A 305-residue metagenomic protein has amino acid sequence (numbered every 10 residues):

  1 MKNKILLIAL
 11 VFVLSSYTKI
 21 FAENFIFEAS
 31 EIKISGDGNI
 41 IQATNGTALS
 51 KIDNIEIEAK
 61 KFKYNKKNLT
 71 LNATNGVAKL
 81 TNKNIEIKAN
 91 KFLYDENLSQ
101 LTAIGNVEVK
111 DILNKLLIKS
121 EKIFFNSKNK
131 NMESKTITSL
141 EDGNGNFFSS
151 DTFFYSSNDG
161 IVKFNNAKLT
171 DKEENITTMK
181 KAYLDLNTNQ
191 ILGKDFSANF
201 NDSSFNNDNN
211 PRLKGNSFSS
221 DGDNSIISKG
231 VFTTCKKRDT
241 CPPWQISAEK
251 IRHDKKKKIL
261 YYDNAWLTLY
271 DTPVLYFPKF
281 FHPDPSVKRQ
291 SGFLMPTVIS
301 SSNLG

Functional and structural regions predicted by a protein language model:
M1-I5: Positively charged n-region of N-terminal signal peptides that target proteins for export
L6-I8, E28: Short helix-onset patch at the extreme N-terminus, typifying the N->h transition of secretory signal peptides
I8-K19: Bacterial N-terminal signal peptides
I20-G305: Structural signature for solvent-exposed beta-strand/loop edge elements and short helix-capping sites, enriched
